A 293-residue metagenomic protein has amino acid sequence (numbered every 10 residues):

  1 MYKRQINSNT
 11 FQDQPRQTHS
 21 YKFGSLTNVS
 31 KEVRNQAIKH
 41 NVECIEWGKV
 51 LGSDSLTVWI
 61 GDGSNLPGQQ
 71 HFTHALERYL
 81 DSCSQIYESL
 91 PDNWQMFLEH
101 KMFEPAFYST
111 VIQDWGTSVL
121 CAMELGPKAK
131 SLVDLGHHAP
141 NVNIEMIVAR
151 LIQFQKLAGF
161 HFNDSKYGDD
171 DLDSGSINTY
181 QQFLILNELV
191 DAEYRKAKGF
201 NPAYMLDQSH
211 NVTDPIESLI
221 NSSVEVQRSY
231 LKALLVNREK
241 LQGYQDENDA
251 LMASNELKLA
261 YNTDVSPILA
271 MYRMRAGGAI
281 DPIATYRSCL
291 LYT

Functional and structural regions predicted by a protein language model:
M1-Q5, Y292-T293: Conserved small/polar residues in nucleotide/adenosyl-binding loops
K3-T18: Glycine-rich, aromatic-flanked loop segments that form ligand/cofactor-binding clefts across common enzyme folds
Q14-N35, I60-T73: Surface-exposed, active-site-proximal loop segments in enzymatic domains
F23, D62-L66, M102-E104, S165-D169 (+1 more regions): A short, flexible beta-alpha/helix-coil linker loop
A37, E43-L51: Internal, well-ordered alpha/beta segment that forms a basic, Gly-enriched binding/recognition surface
E46, S53-D54, G68, L80-Q95 (+2 more regions): Histidine-acidic metal/acid-base catalytic patches
W94-F103: Aromatic-lined carbohydrate-recognition surfaces of secreted/lumenal glycan-active proteins
